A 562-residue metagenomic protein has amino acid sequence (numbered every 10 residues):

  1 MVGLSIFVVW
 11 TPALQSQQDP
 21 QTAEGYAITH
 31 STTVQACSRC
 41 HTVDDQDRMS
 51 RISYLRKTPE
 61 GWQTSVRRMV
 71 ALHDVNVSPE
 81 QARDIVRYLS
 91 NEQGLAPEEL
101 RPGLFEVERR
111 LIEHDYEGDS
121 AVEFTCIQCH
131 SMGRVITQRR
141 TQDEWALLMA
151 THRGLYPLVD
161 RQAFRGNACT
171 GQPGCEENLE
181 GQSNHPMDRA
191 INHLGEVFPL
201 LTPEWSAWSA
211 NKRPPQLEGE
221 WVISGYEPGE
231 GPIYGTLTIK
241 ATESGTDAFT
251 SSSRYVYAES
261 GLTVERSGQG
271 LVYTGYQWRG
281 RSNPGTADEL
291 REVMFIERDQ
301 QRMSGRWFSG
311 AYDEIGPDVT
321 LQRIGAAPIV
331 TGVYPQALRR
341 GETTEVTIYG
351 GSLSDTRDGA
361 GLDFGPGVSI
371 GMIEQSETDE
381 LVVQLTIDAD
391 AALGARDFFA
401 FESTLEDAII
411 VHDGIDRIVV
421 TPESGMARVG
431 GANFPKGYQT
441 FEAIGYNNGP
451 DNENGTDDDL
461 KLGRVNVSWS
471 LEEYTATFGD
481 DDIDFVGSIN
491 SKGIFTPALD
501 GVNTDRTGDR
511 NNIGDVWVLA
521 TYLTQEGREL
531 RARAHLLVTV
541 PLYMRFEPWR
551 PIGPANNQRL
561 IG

Functional and structural regions predicted by a protein language model:
L14-T33, L72-D74, A96-S120, S209-A210: Electrostatic cytochrome c docking/interface patches
H30, T42-L72, S131-L158, E265: Gly/Gly-Pro-rich "capping" loops immediately C-terminal to redox-active cysteine motifs in periplasmic/lumenal
V34-D45, I85, V122-R134: The canonical Cys-X-X-Cys-His
D74-L104, L158, A163-S209, A520: C-terminal capping alpha-helices of c-type cytochrome domains
Y88, N448-I483, R528, A532: Short, well-ordered beta-strand segments
N211, P215-D299, S304-I315: Central antiparallel beta-sheet cores of small beta-barrel/beta-sandwich binding domains
Q322-G361, L405-G455, L542-G562: Beta-strand/beta-sandwich contexts
R340-E402, G463-N466, A476-T477, I483-V486 (+2 more regions): Immunoglobulin-like IPT/TIG beta-sandwich domains and homologous Ig-like subdomains
